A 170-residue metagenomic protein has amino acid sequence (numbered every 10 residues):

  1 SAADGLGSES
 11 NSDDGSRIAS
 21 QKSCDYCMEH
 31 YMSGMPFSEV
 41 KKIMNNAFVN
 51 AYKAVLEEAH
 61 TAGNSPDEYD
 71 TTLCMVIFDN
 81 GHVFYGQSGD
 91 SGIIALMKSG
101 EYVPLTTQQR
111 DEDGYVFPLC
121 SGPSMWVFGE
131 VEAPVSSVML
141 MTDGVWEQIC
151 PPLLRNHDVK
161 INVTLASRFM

Functional and structural regions predicted by a protein language model:
S1-M170: PP2C/PPM-type serine/threonine phosphatase catalytic domain
